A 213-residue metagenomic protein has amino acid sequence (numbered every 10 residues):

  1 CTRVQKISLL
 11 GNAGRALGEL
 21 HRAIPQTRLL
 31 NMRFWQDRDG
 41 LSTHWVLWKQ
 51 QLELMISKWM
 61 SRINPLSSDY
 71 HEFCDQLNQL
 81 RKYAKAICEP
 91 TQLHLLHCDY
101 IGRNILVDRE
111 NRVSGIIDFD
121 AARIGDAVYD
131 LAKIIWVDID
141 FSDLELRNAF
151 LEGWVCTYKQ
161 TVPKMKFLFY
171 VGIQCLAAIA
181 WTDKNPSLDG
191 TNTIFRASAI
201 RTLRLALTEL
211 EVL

Functional and structural regions predicted by a protein language model:
T2-E72, T91-L93, I124: A cross-family kinase active-site recognition segment
L9, D69-L80, F150, T191-A206: Extended, well-ordered alpha-helical scaffold segments
H21-R28, A84, C88, Y158 (+2 more regions): A general structural signal marking secondary-structure boundaries and capping sites
L47, E72-D75, Q79, D126 (+2 more regions): Generic alpha-helical secondary structure signal
R81-Y129: Active-site acidic catalytic loop and adjacent metal/ATP-binding pocket of ATP-dependent phosphoryl transfer enzymes
V128-K159, G172-D189: Active-site activation/catalytic loop segments of kinase-like enzymes and analogous catalytic loops in related
E145, A178-L213: ATP/Mg2+ or Mg2+-diphosphate-binding catalytic cores that bind nucleotide phosphates or diphosphates via glycine-rich
P163-Y170: Alpha-helical scaffolds flanking conserved acidic
